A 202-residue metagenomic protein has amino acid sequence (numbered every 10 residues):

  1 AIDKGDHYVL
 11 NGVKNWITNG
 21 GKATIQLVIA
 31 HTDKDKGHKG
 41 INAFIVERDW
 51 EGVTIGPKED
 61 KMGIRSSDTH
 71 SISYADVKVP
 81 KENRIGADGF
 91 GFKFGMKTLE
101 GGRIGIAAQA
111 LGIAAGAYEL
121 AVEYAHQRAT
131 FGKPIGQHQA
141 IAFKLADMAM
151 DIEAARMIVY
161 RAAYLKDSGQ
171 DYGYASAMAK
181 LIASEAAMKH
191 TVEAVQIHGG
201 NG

Functional and structural regions predicted by a protein language model:
D3-Y8, S71-S73, V77, K81 (+2 more regions): Alpha-helical interface subdomain recognition
H7, N11-I55: A short core secondary-structure module
K14, T32, P57-E59, K78 (+1 more regions): Short, well-ordered turn and helix-capping elements at secondary-structure junctions
N15-G21, I64, E100-G105: Glycine-rich phosphate/pyrophosphate-binding beta-alpha loops
I17, D33, K61-G63, P134: Residues embedded in well-ordered secondary-structure elements
G20, H38, S66-S67, D171 (+1 more regions): A generic fold-level signal
A43-I45, K58-M62, I85-F94: Short intrinsically disordered coil segments
E51-P80: Flexible, small-/acidic-enriched active-site or ligand-binding loops
